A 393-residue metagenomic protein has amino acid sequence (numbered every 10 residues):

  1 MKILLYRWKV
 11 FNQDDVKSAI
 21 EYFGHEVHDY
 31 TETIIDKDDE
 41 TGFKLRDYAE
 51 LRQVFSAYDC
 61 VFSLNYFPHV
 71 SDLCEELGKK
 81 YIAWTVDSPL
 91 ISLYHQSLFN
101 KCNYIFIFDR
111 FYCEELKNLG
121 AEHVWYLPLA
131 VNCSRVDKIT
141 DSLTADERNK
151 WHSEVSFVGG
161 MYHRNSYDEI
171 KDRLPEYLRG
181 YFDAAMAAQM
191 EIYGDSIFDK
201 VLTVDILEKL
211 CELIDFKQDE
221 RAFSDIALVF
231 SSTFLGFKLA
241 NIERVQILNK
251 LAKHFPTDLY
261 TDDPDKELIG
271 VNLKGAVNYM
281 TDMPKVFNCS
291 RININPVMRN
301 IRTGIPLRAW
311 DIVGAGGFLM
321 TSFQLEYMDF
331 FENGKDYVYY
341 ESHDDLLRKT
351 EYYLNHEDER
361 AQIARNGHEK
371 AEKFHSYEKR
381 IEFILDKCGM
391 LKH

Functional and structural regions predicted by a protein language model:
K2-Q13, E122-I301, Q324-Y327: Nucleotide-sugar donor-binding catalytic core of glycosyltransferases
I3-Y6, R52-Y66: Short N-terminal targeting/anchoring amphipathic segment
L4-R7, F11-D14, S18-F23, H28-D38 (+5 more regions): Catalytic binding pocket for nucleotide-activated donors in carbohydrate/polymer assembly enzymes
I35-R52: N-terminal beta-loop-helix "entrance" segment that forms/cooperates in small-molecule cofactor or anionic ligand
E50, V70, L93-Y94, T281-D282 (+1 more regions): Short acidic active-site motifs
Q53-D59, H69-Y81: Glycosyltransferases and closely related glycan-assembly transferases that use nucleotide-activated donors
C74-P89, Y104-I107, Y126-L129, S156: Active-site proximal beta-strand in glycosyltransferases
I82-Q96, Y104-F108, R135, L228 (+2 more regions): Nucleotide-sugar donor phosphate/pyrophosphate-binding loop at the beta->alpha transition of glycosyltransferases
